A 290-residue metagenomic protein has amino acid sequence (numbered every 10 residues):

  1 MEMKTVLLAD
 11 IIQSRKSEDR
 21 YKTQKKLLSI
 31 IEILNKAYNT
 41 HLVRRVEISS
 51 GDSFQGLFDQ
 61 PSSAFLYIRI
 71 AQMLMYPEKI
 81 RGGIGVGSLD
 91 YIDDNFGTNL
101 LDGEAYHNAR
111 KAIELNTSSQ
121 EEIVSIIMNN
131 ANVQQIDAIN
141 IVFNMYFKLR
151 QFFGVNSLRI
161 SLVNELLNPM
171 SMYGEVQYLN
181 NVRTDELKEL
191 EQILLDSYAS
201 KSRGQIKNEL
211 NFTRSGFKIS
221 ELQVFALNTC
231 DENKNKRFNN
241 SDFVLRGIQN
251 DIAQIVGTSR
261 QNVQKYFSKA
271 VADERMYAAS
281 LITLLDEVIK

Functional and structural regions predicted by a protein language model:
M1-K290: Regulatory and interdomain segments flanking nucleotide-handling catalytic cores in signaling/defense enzymes
